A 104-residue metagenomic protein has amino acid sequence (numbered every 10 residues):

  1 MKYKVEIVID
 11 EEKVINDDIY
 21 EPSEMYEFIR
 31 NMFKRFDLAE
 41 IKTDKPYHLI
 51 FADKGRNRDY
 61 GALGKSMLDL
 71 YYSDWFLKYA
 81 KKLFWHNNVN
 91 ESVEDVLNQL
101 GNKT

Functional and structural regions predicted by a protein language model:
M1-K13, L97-T104: Charged, low-complexity, helix/coiled-coil-prone segments
K2-E6, I50, K82-F84: Ordered hydrophobic segments in well-structured contexts
Y3-I7, K13-Y26, R30-M32: Long, contiguous binding/interaction regions
I7-E11, L49-N57: Short beta-strand-to-loop capping motifs
D17, E21, T43, G55: Conserved aromatic-histidine-acidic binding/catalytic patches
N31-A52: Short, glycine- and small/hydrophobic-rich beta-strand elements in well-ordered beta-sheets
K54-T104: Long, continuous compositionally biased terminal/linker segments
